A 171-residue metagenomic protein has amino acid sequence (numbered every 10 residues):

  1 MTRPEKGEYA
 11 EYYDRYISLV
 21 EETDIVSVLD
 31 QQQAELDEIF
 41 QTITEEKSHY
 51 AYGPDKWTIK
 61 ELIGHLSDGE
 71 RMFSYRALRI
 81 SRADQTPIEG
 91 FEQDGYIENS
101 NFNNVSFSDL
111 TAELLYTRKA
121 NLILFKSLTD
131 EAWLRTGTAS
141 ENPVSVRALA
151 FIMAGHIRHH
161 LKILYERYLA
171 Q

Functional and structural regions predicted by a protein language model:
M1-R15, H49-Q93, L122, L134-Q171: Short, contiguous alpha-helical
V20-S27, A83-T86, N104-V105, D109-A112 (+2 more regions): Solvent-exposed interaction patches of small proteins and small membrane subunits
E21, V28, P54, T58 (+3 more regions): Alpha-helix N-cap/loop-to-helix boundary motif
E21-D55: Short, contiguous, helix-prone interaction/anchoring segments in small proteins
D24, V28-Q31, E61, H65 (+4 more regions): Alpha-helical initiation/capping and key positions within long helical/coiled-coil segments
V28-I39, R76, I97-L134: Acidic/histidine-rich alpha-helical segments that form the ligand environment of transition-metal centers
I39, I43-E46, D84, L128-E131 (+1 more regions): A short secondary-structure junction motif
